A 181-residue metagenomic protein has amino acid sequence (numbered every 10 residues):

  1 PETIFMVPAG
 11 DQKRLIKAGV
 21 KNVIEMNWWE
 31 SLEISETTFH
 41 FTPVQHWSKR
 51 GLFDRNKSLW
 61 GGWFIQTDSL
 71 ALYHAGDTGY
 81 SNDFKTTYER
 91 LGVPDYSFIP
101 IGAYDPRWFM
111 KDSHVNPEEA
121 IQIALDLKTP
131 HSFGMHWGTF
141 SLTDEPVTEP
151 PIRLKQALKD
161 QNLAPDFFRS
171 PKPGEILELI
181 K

Functional and structural regions predicted by a protein language model:
P1: Short active-site loop/helix that positions an aromatic residue
I4-M6, G10-K13, A71, G79-K172: Cap/insert and terminal regions of metallo-dependent hydrolase folds
A9-D11, G19, P43: A mature extracytoplasmic/lumenal domain signature
L15, L32, K49, P106 (+2 more regions): Generic structural signal for helix capping and beta-alpha/helix-loop junctions
L15-N27: Helix-loop-beta element that forms the nucleotide-linked donor phosphate-binding surface in glycosyltransferases
A18-V20, I34-E36, T67, L127 (+1 more regions): Short, well-ordered coil/turn elements that cap or connect secondary structure elements
V23, F39, F167-F168: Generic structural signal for residues in well-ordered beta-strands
M26-G92, Q156, P173-K181: Core dinuclear metal-dependent hydrolase active-site scaffold
